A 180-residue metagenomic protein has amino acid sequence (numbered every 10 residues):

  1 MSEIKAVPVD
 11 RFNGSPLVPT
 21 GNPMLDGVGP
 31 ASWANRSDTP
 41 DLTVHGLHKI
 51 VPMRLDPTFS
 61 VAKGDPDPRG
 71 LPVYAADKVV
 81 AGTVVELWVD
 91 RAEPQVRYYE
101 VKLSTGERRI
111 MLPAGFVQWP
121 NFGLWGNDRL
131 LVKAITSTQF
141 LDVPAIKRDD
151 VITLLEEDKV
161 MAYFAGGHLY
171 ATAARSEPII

Functional and structural regions predicted by a protein language model:
M1-I180: Peripheral interaction segments used for macromolecular assembly
